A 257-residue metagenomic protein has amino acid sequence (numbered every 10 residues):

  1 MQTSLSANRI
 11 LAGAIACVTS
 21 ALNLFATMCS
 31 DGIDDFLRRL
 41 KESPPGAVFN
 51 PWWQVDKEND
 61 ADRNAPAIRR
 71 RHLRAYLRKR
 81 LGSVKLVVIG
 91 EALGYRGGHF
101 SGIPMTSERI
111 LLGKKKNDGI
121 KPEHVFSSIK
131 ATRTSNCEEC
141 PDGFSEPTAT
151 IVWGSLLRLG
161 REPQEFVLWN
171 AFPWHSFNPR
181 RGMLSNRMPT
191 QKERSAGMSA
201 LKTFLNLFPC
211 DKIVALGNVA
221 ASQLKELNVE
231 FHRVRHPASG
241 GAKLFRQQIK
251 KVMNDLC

Functional and structural regions predicted by a protein language model:
C29-K212, S222, L227, H232: A polyanion-binding, active-site-adjacent surface
N218-V219: Alpha-helix/helix-capping structural signal
V229-D255: Short, flexible loop segments at boundaries between secondary-structure elements
